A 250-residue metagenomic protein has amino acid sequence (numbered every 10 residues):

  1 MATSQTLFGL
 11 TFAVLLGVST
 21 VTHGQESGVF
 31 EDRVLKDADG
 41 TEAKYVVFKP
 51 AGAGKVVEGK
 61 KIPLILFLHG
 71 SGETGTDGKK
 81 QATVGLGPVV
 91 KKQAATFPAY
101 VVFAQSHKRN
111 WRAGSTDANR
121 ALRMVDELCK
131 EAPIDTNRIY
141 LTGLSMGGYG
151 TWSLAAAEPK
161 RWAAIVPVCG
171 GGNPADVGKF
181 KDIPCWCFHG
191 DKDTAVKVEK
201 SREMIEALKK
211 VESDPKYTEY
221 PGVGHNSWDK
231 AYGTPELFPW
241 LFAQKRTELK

Functional and structural regions predicted by a protein language model:
M1-L10: Bacterial N-terminal signal peptides that target proteins for export
G9-S19: Bacterial N-terminal signal peptides
T20-L64, A99, T142-L144, Y149 (+5 more regions): A domain-start/cap signature at the N-terminus of enzymes
F48, A113, V168, P184-F188 (+1 more regions): C-terminal catalytic histidine-bearing segment of alpha/beta-hydrolase fold enzymes
A51-K60, R109-M146: Gly/Ser-rich "nucleophile elbow"/oxyanion-hole loop immediately N-terminal to the catalytic nucleophile in hydrolases
L64, L68-L122: Active-site machinery of serine-nucleophile hydrolases
K80-K92, M124, V168-G178, E199: Alpha-helical scaffolding within the catalytic cores of extracellular/periplasmic polymer-degrading hydrolases
C129-E131, N137-K181: Primarily recognizes the serine-hydrolase "nucleophile elbow" in alpha/beta-hydrolase and SGNH/GDSL folds
